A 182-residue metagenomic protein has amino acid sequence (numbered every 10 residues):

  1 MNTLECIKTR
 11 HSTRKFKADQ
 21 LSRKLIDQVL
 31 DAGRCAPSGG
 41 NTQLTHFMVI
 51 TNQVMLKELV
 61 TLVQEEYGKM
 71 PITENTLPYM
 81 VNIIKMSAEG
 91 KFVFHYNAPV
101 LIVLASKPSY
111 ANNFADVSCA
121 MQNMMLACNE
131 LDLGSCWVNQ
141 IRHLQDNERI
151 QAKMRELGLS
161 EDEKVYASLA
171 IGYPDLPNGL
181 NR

Functional and structural regions predicted by a protein language model:
M1-Q20, L25-Q28, A32: N-terminal targeting/leader regions
T3-T13, A88-E89, L159-R182: C-terminal helix-cap and adjacent tail motif
L25, N52, N147-E148: Short Asp/Glu-rich motifs
D31-C35, M86-E89, K153-E156: Glycine-rich, charged/polar anion/phosphate-binding loops that engage phosphate groups from diverse ligands
G33, I102, K107-K153: Small-aliphatic-rich amphipathic alpha-helix that forms the alpha element of a beta-alpha
P37-G40: Glycine-rich phosphate/pyrophosphate-binding beta-alpha loops
Q43-D116: Glycine/small-residue-rich phosphate/adenosyl-binding loop
N97-V100, L133, E161-V165: Short coil/turn connectors at secondary-structure junctions
